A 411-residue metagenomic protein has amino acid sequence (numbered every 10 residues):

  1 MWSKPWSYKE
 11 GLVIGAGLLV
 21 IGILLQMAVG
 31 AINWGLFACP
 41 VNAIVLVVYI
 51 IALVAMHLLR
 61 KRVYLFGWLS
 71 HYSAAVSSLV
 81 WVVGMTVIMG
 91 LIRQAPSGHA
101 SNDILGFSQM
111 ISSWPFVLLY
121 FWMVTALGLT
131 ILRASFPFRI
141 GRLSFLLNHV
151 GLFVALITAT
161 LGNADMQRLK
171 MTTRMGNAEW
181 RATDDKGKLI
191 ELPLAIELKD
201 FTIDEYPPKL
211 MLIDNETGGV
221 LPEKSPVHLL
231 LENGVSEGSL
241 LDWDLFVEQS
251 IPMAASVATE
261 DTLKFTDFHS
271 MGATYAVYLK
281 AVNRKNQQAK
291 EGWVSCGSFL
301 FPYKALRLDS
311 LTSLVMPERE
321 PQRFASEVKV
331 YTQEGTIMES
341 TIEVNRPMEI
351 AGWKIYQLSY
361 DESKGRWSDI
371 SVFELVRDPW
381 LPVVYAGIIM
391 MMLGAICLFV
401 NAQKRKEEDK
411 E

Functional and structural regions predicted by a protein language model:
M1-E411: Solvent-exposed, non-transmembrane regions of integral membrane proteins
